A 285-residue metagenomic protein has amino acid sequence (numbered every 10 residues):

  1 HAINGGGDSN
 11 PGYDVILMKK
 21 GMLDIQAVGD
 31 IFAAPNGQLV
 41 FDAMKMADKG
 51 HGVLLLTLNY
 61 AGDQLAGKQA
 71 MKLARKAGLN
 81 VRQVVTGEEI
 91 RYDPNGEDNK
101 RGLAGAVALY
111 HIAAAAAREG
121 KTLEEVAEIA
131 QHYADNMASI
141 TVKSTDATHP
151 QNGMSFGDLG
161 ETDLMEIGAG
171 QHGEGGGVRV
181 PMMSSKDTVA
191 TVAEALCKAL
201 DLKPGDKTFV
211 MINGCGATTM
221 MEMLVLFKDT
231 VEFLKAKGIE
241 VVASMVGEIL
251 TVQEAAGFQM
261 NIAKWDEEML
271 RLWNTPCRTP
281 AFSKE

Functional and structural regions predicted by a protein language model:
H1-E285: N-terminal loops that bind phosphate or other acidic moieties and the adjacent beta-alpha structural core
